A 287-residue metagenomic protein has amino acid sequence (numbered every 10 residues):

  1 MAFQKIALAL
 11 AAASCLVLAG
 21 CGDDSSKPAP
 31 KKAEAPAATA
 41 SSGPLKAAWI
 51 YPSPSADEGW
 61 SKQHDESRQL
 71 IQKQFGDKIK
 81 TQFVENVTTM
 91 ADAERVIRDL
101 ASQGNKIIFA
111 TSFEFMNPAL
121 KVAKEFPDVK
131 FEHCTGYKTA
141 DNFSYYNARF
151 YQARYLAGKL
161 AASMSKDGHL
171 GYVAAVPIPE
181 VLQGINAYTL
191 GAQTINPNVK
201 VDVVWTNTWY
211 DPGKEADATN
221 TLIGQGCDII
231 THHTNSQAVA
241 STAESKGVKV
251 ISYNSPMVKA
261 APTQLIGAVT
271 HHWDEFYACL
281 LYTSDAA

Functional and structural regions predicted by a protein language model:
L18-G20: C-terminal motif of bacterial Sec signal peptides marking the signal peptidase cleavage site
G22-D24: Bacterial signal peptide processing site
K46-S67, I71, F75, Q82-A93 (+2 more regions): Extracytoplasmic "Venus flytrap"
K80-D99, N207-I223: Structural motif
N105-S112, E132-C134, Q225-S236, Y253: Periplasmic-binding protein-like
K138-S163, Y172-P177, P262-D274: Short beta-strand elements at the ligand-binding edges of bilobed clamshell
E180-D228, H232: Extracellular/periplasmic Venus flytrap/periplasmic-binding protein
Y282-A287: Conserved small/polar residues in nucleotide/adenosyl-binding loops
